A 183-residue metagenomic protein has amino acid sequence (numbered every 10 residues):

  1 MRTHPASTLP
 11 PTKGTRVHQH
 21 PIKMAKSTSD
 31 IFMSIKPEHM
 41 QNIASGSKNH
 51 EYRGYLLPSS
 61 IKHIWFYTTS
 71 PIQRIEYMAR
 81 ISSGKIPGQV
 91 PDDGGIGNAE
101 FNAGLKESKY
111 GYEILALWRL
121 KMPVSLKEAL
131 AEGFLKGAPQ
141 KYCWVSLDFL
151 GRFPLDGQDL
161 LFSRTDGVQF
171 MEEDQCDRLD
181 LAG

Functional and structural regions predicted by a protein language model:
R2-L56, I61, P71-M78, G84-G183: Contiguous surface segments at macromolecular interaction interfaces
W65: Non-catalytic, usually N-terminal nucleic-acid engagement modules in DNA/RNA processing proteins
